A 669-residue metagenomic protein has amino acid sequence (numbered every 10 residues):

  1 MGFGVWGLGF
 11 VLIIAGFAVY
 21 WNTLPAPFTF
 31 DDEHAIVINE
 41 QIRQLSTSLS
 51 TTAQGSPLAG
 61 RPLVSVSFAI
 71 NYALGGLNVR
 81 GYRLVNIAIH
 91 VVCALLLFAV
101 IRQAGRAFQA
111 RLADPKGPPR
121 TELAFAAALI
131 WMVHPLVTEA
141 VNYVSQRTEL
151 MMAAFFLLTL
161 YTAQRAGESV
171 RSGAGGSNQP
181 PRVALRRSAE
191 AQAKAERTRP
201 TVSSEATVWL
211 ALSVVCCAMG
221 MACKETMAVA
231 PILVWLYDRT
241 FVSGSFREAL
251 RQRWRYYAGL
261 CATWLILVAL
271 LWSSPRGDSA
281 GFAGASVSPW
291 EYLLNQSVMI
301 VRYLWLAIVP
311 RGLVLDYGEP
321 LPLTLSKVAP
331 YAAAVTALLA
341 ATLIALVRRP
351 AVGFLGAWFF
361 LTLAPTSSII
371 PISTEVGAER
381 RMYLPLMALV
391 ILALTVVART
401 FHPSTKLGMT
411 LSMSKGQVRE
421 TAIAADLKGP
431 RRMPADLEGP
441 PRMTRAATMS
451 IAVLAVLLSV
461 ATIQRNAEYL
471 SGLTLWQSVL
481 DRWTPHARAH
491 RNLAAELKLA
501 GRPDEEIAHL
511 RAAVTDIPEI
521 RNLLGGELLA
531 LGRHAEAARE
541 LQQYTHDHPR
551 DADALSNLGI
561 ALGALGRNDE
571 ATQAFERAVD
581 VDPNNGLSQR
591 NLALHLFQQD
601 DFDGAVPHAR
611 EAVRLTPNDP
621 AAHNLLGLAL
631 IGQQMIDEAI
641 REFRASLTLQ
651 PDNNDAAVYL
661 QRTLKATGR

Functional and structural regions predicted by a protein language model:
M1-A193, R197, T201-K406, M443-A530 (+3 more regions): Polytopic membrane enzymes that build or remodel cell-surface glycoconjugates and lipids
I38-N39, G175, L185, T201 (+8 more regions): Extended rod-forming repeat segments used as scaffolds/tethers
P118, Q417, A424-R431, L437-P440: Intrinsically disordered, low-complexity proline-rich tandem-repeat tracts
N178-P181, M413, T421-A424, R431-P434: Intrinsically disordered, low-complexity segments enriched in serine/threonine/proline/glycine and often basic
Q192, G408, S412, V418 (+2 more regions): Compositionally biased low-complexity segments, especially N-terminal hydrophobic helices that form the hydrophobic
L411-S414, P434, G439-T444, L473-R669: C-terminal luminal/periplasmic domains and tails of membrane-associated envelope-modifying transferases
